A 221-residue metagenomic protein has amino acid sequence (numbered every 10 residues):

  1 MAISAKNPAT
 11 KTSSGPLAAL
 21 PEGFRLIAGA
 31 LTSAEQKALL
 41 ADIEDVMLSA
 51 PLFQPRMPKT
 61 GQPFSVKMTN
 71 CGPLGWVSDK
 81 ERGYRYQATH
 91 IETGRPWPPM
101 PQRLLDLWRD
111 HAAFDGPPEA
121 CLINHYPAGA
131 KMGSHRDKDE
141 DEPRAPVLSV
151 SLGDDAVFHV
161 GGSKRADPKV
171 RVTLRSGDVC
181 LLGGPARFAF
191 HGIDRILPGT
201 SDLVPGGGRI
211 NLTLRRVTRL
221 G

Functional and structural regions predicted by a protein language model:
M1-G221: Non-heme Fe(II) oxygenase metal-center motifs and adjacent flexible, charged/small-residue loops
